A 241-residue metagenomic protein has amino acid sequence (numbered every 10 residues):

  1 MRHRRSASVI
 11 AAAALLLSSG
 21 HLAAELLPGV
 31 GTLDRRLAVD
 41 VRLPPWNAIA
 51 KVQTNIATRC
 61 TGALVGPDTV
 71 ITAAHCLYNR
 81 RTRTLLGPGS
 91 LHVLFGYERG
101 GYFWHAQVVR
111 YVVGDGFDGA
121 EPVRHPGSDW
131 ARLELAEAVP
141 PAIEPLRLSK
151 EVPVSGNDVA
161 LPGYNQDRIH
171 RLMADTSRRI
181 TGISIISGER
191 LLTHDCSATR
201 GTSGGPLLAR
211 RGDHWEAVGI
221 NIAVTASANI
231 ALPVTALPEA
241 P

Functional and structural regions predicted by a protein language model:
M1-I10: Bacterial N-terminal signal peptides that target proteins for export
R2-H3, G20-V65, M173-S177, I230-P241: Protease-domain processing segments flanking chymotrypsin-fold serine proteases, especially trypsin-like
I10-S18: Bacterial N-terminal signal peptides
L26-P44, T58, Y78, T84-P140: Conserved catalytic-core segment of clan PA serine endopeptidases
A63-L64, S197-N221: Catalytic nucleophile loop of clan PA
D68, T72: Cytochrome P450 catalytic-core helices
W130, L135-A198, N229: Chymotrypsin/trypsin-fold serine protease catalytic domain
P141, V218-P241: C-terminal cap/linker of serine protease catalytic domains
